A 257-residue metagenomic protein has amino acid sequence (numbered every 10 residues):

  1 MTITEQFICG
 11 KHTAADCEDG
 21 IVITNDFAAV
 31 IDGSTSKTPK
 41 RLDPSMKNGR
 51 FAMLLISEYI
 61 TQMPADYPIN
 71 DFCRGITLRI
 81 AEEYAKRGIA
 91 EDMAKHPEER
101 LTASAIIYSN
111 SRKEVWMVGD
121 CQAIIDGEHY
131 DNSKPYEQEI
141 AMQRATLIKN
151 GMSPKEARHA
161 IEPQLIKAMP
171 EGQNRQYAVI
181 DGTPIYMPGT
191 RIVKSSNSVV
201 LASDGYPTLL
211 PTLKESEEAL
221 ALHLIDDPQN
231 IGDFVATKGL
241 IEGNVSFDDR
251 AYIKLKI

Functional and structural regions predicted by a protein language model:
M1-I257: PP2C/PPM-type serine/threonine phosphatase catalytic domain
